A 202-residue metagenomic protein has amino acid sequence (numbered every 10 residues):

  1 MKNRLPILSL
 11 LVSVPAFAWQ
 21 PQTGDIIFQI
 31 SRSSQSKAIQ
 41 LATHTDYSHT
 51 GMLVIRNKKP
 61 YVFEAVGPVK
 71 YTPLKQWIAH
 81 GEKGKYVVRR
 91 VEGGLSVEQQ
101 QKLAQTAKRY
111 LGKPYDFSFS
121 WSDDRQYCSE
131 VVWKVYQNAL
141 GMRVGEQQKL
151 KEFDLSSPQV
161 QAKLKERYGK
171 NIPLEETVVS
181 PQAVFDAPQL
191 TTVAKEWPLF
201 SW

Functional and structural regions predicted by a protein language model:
M1-I7: Bacterial N-terminal signal peptides that target proteins for export
S13-P15: N-terminal signal peptide c-region/cleavage motif recognized by signal peptidases
A18-W202: Cysteine-nucleophile amide-bond enzymes
